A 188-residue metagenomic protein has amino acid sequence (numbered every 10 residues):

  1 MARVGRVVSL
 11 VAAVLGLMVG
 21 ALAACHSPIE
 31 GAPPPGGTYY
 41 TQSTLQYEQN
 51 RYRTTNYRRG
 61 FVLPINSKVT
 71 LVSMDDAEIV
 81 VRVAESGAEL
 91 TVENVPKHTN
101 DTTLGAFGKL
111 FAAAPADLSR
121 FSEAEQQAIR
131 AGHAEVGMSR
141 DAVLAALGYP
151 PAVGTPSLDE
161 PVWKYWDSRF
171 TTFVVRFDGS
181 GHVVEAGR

Functional and structural regions predicted by a protein language model:
M1-V7: N-terminal secretory signal peptides that target proteins for export/translocation
A2, A21-L22: General helical secondary-structure elements
S9-A21: Bacterial N-terminal signal peptides
C25-R188: Residues within mature, well-folded domains
